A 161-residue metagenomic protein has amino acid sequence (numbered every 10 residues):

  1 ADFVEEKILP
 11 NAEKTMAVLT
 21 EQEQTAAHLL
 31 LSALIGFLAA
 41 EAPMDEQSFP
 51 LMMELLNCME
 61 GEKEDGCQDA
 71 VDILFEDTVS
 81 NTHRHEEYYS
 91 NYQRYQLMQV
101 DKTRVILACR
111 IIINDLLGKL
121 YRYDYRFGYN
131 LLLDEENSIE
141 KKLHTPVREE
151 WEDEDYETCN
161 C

Functional and structural regions predicted by a protein language model:
A1-C161: P-loop NTPase motor domains
